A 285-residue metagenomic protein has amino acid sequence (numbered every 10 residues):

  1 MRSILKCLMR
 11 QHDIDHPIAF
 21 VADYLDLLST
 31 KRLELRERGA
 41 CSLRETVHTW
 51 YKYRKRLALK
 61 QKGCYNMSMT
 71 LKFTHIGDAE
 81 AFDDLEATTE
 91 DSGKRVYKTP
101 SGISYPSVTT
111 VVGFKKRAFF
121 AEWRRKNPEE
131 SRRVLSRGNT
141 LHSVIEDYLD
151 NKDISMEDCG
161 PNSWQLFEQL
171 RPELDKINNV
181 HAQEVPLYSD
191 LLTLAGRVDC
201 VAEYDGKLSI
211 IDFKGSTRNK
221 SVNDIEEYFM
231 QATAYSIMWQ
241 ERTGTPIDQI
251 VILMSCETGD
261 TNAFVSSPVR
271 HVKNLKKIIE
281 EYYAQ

Functional and structural regions predicted by a protein language model:
D15, F20-L25, A40-T46: Repetitive helical segments and hydrophobic/amphipathic motifs
H16, T30-K31: N-terminal basic, low-structured, amphipathic or hydrophobic segments
S29, R36, R44, E90-S92 (+1 more regions): Short Gly/Ser/Thr- and charged-rich N-terminal loops/segments that act as flexible capping/hinge elements
H48-Y51, A58, Y65-N66: Short, positively charged and aromatic/hydrophobic N-terminal segments
G63-A195: Metal-dependent nuclease catalytic cores that hydrolyze phosphodiester bonds in DNA/RNA, characterized by
E184-A284: Mg2+/Mn2+-dependent nuclease catalytic core
